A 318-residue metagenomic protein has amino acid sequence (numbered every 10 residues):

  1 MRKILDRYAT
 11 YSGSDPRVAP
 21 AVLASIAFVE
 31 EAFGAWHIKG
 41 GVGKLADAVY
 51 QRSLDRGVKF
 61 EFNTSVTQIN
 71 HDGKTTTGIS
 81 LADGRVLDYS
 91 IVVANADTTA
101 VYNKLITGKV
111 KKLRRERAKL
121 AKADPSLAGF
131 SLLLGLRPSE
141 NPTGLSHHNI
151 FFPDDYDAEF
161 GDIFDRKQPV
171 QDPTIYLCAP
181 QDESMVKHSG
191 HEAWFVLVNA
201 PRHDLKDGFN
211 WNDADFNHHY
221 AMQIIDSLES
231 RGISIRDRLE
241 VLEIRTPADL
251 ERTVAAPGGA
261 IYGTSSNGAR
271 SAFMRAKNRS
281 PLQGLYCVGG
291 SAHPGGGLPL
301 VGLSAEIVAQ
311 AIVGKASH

Functional and structural regions predicted by a protein language model:
M1-R56, N63, T253-S266: Active-site/ligand-binding neighborhood in enzyme catalytic cores
K3-S12, V29, V170-C178, S230 (+1 more regions): A glycine-rich dinucleotide-binding beta-alpha-beta segment and adjacent secondary-structure elements that constitute
R17-A24, S189-V198, P281-Q283: Short coil-to-beta-strand
H37, T67-H188: Mid-domain catalytic core of redox enzymes that form a hydrophobic substrate pocket/lid adjacent to a catalytic redox
S65-H71, V313-H318: Active-site-proximal substrate-binding core of FAD-dependent oxidoreductases
V93, L134, V196, L228 (+3 more regions): Hydrophobic, well-ordered secondary-structure elements that form the walls of internal hydrophobic environments
R137-P247, E251: C-terminal segments that line or cap access tunnels to active or ligand-binding sites in enzymes and enzyme-associated
G290-V313: A conserved FAD-binding loop/helix module that cradles the flavin
